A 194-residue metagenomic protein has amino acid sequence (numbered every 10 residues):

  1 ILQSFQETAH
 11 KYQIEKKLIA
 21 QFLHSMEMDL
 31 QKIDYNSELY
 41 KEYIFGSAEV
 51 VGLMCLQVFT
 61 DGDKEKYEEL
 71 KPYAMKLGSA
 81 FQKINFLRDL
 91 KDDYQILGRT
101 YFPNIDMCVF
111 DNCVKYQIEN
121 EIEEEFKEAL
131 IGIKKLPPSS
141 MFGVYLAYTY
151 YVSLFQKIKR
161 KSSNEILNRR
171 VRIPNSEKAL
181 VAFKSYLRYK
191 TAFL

Functional and structural regions predicted by a protein language model:
I1-F81, L87-L194: Catalytic cores of Mg2+-dependent Asp-rich isoprenoid enzymes
